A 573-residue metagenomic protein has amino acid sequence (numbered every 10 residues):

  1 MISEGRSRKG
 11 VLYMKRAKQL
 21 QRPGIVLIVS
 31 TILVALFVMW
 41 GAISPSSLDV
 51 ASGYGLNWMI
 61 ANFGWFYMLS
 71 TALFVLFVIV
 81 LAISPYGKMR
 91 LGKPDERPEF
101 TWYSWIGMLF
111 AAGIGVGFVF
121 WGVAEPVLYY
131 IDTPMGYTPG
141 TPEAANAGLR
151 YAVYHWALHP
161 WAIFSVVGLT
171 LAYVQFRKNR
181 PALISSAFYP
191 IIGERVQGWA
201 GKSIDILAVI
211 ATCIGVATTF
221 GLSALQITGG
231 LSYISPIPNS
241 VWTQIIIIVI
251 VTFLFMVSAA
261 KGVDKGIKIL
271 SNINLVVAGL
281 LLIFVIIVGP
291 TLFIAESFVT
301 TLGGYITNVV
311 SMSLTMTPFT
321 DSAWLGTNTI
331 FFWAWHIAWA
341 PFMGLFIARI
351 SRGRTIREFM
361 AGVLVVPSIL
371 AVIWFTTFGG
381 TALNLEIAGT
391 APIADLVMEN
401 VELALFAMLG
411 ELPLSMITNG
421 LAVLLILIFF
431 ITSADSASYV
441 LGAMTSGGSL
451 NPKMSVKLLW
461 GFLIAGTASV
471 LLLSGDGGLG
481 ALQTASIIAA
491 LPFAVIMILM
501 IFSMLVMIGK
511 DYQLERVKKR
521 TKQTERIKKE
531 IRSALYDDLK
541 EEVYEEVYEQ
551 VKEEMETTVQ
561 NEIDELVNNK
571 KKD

Functional and structural regions predicted by a protein language model:
E4-R22, I83-K93, V363, F375-M416 (+3 more regions): Terminal cytosolic tails of multi-pass membrane transporters, especially the segment immediately following the final
R6-A144, I283, F502-I508, L539 (+5 more regions): N-terminal alpha-helical transmembrane segments of multi-pass membrane transport and channel/translocase proteins
L12-A17, V50-L56, I83-W102, V127-Y151 (+5 more regions): Flexible loop linkers connecting adjacent transmembrane helices in multi-pass alpha-helical membrane transporters
L12-L20, P45-M59, I79-E99, G148-H155 (+7 more regions): Membrane-water interface regions at transmembrane-helix termini and the short interhelical loops of multi-pass membrane
R16-I25, I60-G64, P94-A112, N146-L158 (+5 more regions): Transmembrane-helix boundary/entry motifs in multi-pass membrane transporters
A17-Q21, I25-I28, I32-A42, V75-V80 (+7 more regions): Helix-loop-helix module between adjacent transmembrane segments
L33, F66-I83, A278-G289, L370-G380 (+3 more regions): Hydrophobic alpha-helical segments of multi-pass membrane transport proteins
V196-R357, A361, V366-N419: Membrane-embedded translocation segments of transport machinery
